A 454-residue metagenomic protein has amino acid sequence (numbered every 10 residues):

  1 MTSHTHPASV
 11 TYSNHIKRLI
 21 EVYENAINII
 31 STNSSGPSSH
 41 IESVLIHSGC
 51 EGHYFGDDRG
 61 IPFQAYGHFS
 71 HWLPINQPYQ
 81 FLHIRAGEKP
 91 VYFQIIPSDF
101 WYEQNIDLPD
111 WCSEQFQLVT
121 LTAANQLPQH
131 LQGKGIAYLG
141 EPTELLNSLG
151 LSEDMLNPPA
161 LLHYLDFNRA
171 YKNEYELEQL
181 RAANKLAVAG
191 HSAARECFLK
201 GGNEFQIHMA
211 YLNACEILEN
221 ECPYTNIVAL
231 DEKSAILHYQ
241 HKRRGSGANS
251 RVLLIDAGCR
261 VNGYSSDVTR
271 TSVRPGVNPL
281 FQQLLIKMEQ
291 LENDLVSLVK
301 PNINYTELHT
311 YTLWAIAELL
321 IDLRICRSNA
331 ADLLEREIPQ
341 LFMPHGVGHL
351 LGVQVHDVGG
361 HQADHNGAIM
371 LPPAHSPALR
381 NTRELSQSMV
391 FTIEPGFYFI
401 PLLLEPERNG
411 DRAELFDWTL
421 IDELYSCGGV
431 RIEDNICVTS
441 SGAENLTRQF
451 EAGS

Functional and structural regions predicted by a protein language model:
M1-S454: Active-site neighborhoods and metal-handling regions in enzymes and metal-associated proteins
